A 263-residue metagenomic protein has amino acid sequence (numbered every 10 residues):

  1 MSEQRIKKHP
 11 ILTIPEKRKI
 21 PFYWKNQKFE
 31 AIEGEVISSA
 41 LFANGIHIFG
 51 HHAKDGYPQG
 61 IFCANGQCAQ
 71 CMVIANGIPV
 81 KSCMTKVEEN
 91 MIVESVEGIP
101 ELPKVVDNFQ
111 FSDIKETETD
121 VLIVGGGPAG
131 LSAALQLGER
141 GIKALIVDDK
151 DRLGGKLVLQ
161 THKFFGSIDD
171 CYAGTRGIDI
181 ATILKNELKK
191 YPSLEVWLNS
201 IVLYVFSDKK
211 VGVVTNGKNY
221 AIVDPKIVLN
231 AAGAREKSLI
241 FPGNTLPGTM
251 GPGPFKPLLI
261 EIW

Functional and structural regions predicted by a protein language model:
M1-T117, V213: Signature of N-terminal electron-transfer/Fe-S-associated modules in redox systems
E30-E35, G60-A69, I123-S132, G138 (+2 more regions): Cysteine-centered iron-sulfur cluster-binding motifs in ferredoxin-type domains/subunits of redox enzymes
V36-I37, A129, I201, P254: Residue-level recognition of oxygen-bearing side chains
V36-S38, R176, G251: Short, structural beta-strand-to-alpha-helix junction motif
H47, K143, S193-E195: Conserved beta-strand segments of alpha/beta enzyme cores
D55-Y57, A75-L122, A181-W263: FAD-binding core/adjacent interface of flavoenzyme oxidoreductases
V121, G126-I183, L239, I260: Beta1-alpha1 glycine-rich phosphate/pyrophosphate-binding loop at the start of Rossmann-like nucleotide-binding domains
